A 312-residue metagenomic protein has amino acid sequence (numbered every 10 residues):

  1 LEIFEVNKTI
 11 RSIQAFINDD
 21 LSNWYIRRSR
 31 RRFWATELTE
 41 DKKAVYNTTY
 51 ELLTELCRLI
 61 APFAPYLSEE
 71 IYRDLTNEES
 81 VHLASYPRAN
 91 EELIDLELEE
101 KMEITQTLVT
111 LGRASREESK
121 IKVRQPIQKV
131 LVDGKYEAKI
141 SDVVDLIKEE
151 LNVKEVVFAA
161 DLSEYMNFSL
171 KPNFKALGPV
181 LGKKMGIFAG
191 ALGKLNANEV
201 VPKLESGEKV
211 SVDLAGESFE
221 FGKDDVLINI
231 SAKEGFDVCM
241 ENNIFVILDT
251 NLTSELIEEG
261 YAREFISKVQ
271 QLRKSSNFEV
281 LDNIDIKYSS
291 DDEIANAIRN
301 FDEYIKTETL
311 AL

Functional and structural regions predicted by a protein language model:
L1-L312: Feature 926 captures the class I aminoacyl-tRNA synthetase adenylation module centered on the KMSKS loop
